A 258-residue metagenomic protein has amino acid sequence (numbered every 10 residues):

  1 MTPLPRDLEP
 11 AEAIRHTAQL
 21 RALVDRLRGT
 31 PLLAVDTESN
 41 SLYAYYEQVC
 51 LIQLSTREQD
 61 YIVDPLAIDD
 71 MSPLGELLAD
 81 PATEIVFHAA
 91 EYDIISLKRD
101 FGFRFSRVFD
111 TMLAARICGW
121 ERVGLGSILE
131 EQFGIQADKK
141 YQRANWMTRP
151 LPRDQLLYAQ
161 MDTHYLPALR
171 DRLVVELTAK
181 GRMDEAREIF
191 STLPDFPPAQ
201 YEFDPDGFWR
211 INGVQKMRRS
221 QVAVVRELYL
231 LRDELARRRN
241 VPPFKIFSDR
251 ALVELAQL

Functional and structural regions predicted by a protein language model:
M1-L33, T37: N-terminal accessory regions of nucleic-acid-interacting proteins
P3-D7, Q53, E58-P167, D171-V174 (+1 more regions): Active-site-proximal helix-loop-helix substrate-binding element of RNase H-like nuclease domains
L20, L42-A44: Short N-terminal binding/cap micro-motifs at the start of the first secondary-structure element
A34, Y43, C50-L54: Non-catalytic, usually N-terminal nucleic-acid engagement modules in DNA/RNA processing proteins
E38-N40, A114: Short beta-turn/strand-loop junction motif enriched in small, turn-promoting residues
A44-Q48, I62-P65: Short, glycine/acidic-enriched capping/hinge loops at junctions between secondary-structure elements
R153, L173-L258: Accessory DNA-binding and partner-docking regions appended to nucleic-acid-acting proteins, especially the terminal
